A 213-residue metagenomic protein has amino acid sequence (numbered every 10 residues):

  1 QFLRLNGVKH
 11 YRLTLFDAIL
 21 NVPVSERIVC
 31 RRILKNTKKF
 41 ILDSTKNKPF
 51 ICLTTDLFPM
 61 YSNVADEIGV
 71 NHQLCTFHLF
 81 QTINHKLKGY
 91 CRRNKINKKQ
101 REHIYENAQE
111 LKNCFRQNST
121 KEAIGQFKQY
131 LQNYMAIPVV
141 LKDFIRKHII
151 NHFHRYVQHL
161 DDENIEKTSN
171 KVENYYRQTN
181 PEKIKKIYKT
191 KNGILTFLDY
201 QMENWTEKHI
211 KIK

Functional and structural regions predicted by a protein language model:
Q1-C52, P59, K171-V172: RNase H-like nuclease fold core
G7-V8, Y61-E67, H85-L87: A short acidic (Asp/Glu
Y11-L13, H85-I96: Short, surface-exposed amphipathic charged segments that create phosphate/polyanion-binding patches used for binding
I19-V22, Y90, Q178-E182: A short secondary-structure junction motif
K46-P49, E67-H72: Short glycine/proline-enriched coil/turn segments at helix->beta-strand junctions
I51-S62, E67, F80, K99-K213: Acidic/histidine-rich catalytic cores and adjacent linkers of DNA breakage/strand-transfer/modification proteins
G69-G89: Inter-helix linker motif
